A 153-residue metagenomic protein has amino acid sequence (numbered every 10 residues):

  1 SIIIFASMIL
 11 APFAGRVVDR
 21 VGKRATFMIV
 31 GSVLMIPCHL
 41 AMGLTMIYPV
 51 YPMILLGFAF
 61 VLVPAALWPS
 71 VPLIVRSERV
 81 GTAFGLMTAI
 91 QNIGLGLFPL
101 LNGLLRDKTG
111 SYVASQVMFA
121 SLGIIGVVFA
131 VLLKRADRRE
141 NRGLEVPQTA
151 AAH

Functional and structural regions predicted by a protein language model:
S1-S7, Q91, L122: Transmembrane alpha-helical segments of major facilitator superfamily
I4-P12, L95-G96: Residue-level signature of mid-helix packing/kink "hotspots" within the transmembrane helices of 12-pass Major
L10-K23: Helix-to-loop junctions at the C-terminal end of transmembrane segments in multipass secondary transporters
V18, V71-R76, R106: Helix-terminus/helix-capping segments at the ends of transmembrane helices and short amphipathic helices
R24-S70: C-terminal transmembrane helical hairpin of 12-TM major facilitator-type secondary transporters
G43, A120-H153: Multi-pass alpha-helical transporter architecture, strongest for 12-TM Major Facilitator/SLC carriers used
S77-T109: A late C-terminal transmembrane helix in Major Facilitator Superfamily
L104-G123: A membrane-interface helix-boundary motif in multi-pass transporters
